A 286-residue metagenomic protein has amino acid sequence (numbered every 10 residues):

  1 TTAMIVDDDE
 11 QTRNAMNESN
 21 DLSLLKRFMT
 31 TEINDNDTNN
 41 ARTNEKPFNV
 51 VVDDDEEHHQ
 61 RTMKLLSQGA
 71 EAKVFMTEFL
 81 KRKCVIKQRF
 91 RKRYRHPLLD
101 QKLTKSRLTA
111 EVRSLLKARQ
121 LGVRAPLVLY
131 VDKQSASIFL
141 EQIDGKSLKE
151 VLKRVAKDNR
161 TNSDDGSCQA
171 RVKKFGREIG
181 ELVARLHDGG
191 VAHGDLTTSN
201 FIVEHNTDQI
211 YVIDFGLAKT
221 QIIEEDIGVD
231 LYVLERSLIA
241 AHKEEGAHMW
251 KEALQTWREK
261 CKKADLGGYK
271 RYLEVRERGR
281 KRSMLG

Functional and structural regions predicted by a protein language model:
A3-K64, G279, S283: Juxta-kinase regulatory segment immediately upstream of eukaryotic protein kinase catalytic domains
T62-T109: ATP-binding glycine-rich loop module of kinase domains
T109, R113-V123: Structural motif at the C-terminus of the N-lobe alphaC helix and the adjacent alphaC-beta4 loop of the Hanks-type
V123-G176: Conserved structural core of kinase catalytic domains
L182-L186: Conserved hydrophobic alpha-helix
D188-T198: Catalytic-loop of the protein kinase fold
N200-V212: Conserved protein kinase catalytic/activation segment
Q209-G286: C-lobe/activation-segment region of protein kinase-like
